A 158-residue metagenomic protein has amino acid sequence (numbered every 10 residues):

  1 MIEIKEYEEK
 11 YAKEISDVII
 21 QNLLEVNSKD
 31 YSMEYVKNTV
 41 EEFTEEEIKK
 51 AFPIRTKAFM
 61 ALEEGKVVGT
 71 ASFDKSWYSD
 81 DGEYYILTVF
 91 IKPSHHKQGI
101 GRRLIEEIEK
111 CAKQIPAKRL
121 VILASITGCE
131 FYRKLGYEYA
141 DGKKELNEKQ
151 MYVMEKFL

Functional and structural regions predicted by a protein language model:
I2-D17: A short beta-loop-alpha structural element at the N-terminal edge of CoA-dependent acyl/N-acetyltransferase catalytic
I20-E46: Conserved GNAT-fold acetyl-CoA-binding loop/helix
E45-M60: A short helix-loop-beta-strand connector motif used in the catalytic cores of GNAT acetyltransferases and, in some
M60, K66-K75, Y85, F90: Conserved beta-strand in the GNAT
D81-P93, Y152: Conserved acetyl-CoA binding element of GNAT-fold acetyltransferases
I91, K97-K110, K134: Conserved acetyl-CoA-binding loop-helix of GNAT-fold acetyltransferases
I105, A112-S125: Conserved GNAT acetyl-CoA-binding A-motif
V121-L123, E138-M154: Conserved catalytic-core motifs of GNAT/GCN5-like acyltransferases
